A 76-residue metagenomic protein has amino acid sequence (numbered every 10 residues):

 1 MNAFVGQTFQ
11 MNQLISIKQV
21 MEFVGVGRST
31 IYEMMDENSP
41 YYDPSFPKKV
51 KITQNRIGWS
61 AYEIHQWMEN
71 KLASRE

Functional and structural regions predicted by a protein language model:
M1-I15: A detector for short, charged/polar N-terminal pre-domain segments
F4, V50-T53, A73: Residue-level detector of intrinsically disordered/flexible regions characterized by low predicted structural confidence
Q7-Q10, T30, M68: Terminal low-complexity, poorly structured segments
I17, V24-G58: Major-groove DNA-recognition helix of helix-turn-helix-type DNA-binding domains
E22, E33, Q66, N70: Charged/polar, solvent-exposed surface patches and flexible loops
S60-E76: A short, Lys/Arg-enriched interface patch at domain edges and termini
